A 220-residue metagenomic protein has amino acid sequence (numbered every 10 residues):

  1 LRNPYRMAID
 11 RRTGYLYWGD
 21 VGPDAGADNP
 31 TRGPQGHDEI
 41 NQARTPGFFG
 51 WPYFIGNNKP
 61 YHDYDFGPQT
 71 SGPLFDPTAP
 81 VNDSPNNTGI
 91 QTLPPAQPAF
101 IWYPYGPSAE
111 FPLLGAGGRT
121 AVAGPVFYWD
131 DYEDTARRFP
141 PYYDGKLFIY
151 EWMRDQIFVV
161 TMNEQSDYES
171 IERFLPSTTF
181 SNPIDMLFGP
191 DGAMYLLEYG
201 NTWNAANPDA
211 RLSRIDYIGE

Functional and structural regions predicted by a protein language model:
L1-E172, S181, T202-G219: Beta-propeller domain segments
P183-D185: Repeated scaffold domains used in trafficking and secretory/extracellular systems, primarily beta-propellers
G192-T202: Low-complexity, intrinsically disordered Gly/Pro/Thr-rich segments
